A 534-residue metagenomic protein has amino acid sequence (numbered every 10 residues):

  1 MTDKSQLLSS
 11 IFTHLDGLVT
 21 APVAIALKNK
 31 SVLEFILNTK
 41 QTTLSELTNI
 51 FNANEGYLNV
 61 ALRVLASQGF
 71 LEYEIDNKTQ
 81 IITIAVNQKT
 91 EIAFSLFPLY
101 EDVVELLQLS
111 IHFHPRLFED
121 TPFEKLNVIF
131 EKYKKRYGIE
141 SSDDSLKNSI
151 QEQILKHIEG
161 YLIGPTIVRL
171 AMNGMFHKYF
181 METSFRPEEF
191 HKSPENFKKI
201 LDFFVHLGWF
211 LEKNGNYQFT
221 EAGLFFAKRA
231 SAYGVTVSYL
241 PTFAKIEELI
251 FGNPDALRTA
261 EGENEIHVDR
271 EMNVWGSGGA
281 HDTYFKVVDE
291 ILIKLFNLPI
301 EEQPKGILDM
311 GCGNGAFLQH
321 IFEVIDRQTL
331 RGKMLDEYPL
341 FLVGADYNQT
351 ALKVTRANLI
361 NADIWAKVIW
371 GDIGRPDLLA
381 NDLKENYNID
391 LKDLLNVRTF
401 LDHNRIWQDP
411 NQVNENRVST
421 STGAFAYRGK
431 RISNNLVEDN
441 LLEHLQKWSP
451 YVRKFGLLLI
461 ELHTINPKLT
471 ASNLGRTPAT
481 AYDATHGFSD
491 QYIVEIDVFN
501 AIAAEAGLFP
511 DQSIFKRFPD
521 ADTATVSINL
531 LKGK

Functional and structural regions predicted by a protein language model:
M1-K245, P304: N-terminal accessory segments
V104-R186, F190-P194, W209, R229 (+2 more regions): Conserved adenosyl
K198, T242, V288-E290, I321 (+3 more regions): Well-ordered, non-membrane alpha-helical segments in soluble/globular domains
E263, N411-T420, T470-A479: Short, flexible, mixed-charge acidic loops at enzyme active sites
N386-Y387, G507-L508, R517-K534: Core SAM-dependent methyltransferase catalytic element
V397-D439, N466: Mobile active-site "lid"/loop adjacent to the S-adenosyl-L-methionine
A424-K430, G456-I514: C-terminal alpha-helical "lid/dimerization" subdomain adjacent to the S-adenosyl-L-methionine
V452-R453: Helix-to-beta-strand junctions that scaffold the AdoMet/dcAdoMet cofactor pocket in Class I SAM-dependent enzymes
